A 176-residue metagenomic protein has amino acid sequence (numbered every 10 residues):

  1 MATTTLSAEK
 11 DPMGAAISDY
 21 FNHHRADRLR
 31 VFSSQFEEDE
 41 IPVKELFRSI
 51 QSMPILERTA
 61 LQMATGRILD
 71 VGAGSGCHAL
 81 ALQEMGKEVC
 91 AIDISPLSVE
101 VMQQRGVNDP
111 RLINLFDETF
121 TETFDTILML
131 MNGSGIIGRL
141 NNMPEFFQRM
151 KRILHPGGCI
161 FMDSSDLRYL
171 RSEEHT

Functional and structural regions predicted by a protein language model:
M1-R30: N-terminal auxiliary segments of SAM/dcSAM-dependent transferases
V43, F47-R67: Conserved alpha-helix/loop element of class I SAM-dependent methyltransferases that forms part of the SAM/SAH-binding
S95-P96: Conserved SAM/SAH-binding beta-strand->alpha-helix loop
G106-D117: Conserved SAM-binding strand-loop segment of SAM-dependent methyltransferases
F124-P144: A short SAM/SAH-binding and catalytic strip from SAM-dependent methyltransferases
P144-P156: A short glycine-rich, Lys/Arg-flanked "PGG" loop and its adjoining helix->strand segment in the class I
P156-S164: Conserved beta-strand signature within the Rossmann-like core of class I S-adenosyl-L-methionine
E174-T176: Conserved small/polar residues in nucleotide/adenosyl-binding loops
